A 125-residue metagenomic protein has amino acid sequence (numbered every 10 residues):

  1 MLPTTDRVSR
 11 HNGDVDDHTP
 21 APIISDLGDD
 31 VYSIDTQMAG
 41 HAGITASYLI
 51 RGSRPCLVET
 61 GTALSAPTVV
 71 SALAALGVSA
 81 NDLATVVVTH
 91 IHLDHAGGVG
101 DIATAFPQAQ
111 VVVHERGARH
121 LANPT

Functional and structural regions predicted by a protein language model:
R10-H11: Short, positively charged and aromatic/hydrophobic N-terminal segments
D14-D29, G117-T125: Metallo-beta-lactamase
H18-L76: Conserved beta-strand hairpin/beta-sheet module of binuclear metal-dependent hydrolase folds, prominently
G43, L64-P67, A74-T125: Active-site HxH/HxHxD metal-binding segment of metal-dependent hydrolases
